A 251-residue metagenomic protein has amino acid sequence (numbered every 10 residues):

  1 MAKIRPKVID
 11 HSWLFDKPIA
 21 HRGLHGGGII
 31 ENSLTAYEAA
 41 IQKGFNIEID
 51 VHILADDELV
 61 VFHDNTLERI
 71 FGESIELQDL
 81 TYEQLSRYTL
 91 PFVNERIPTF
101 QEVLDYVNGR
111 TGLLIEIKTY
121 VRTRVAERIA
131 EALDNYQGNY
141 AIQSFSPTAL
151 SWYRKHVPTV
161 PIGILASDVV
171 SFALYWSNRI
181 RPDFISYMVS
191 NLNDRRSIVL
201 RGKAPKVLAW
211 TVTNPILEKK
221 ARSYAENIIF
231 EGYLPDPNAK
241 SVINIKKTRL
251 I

Functional and structural regions predicted by a protein language model:
M1-I251: Phosphate-group recognition and catalysis centered on beta-loop-alpha active-site segments
